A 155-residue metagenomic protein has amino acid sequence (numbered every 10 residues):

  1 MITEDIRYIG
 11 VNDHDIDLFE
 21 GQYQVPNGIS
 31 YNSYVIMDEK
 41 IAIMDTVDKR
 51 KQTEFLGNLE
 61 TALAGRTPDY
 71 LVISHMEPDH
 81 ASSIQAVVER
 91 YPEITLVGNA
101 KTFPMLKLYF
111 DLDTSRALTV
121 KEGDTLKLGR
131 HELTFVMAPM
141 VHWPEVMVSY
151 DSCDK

Functional and structural regions predicted by a protein language model:
M1-E4, G98-V146: Metallo-beta-lactamase
I2-L59, V148-D151, K155: Conserved beta-strand hairpin/beta-sheet module of binuclear metal-dependent hydrolase folds, prominently
Y23-Q24, N32, E60-A62, A86-V87 (+3 more regions): Short, flexible, glycine/charge-rich loop motifs used to bind or transfer phosphoryl groups or to couple energy/partner
E39-K40, T67-P68, P92-E93, D113-S115 (+2 more regions): Short coil/turn connectors at secondary-structure junctions
A42-D45, Y70-I73, F135: Short catalytic-loop micro-motif centered on adjacent basic/acidic residues
R50-V97: Active-site metal-binding motif and surrounding structural segment of the metallo-beta-lactamase
